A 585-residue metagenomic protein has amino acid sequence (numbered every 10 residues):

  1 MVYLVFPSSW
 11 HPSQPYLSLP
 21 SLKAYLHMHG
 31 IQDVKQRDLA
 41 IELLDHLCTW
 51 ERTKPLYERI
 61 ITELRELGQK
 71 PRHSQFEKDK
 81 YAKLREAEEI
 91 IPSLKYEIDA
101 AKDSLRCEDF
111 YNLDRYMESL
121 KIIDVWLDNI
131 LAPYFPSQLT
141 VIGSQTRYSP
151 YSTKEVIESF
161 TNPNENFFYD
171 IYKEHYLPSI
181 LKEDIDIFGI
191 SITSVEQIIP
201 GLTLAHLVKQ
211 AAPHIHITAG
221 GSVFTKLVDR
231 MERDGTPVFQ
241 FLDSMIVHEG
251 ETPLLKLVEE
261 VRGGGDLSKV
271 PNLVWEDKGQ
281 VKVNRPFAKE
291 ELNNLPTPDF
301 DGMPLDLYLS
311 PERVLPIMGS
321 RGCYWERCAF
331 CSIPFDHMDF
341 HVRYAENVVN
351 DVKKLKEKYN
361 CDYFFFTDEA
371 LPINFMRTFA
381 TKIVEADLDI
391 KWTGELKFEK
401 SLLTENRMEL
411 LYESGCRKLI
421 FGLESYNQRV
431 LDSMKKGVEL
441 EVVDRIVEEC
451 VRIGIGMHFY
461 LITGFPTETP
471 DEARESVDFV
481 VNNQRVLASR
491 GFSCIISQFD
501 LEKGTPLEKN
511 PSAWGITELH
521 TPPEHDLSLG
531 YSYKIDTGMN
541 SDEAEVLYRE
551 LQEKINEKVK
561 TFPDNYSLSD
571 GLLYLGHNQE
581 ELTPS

Functional and structural regions predicted by a protein language model:
M1-P7, L19-L22, H27-M28, L43-V141 (+3 more regions): Radical SAM enzyme core and accessory elements
M1-W10, H214-A219, V349-M457, T463-E468: Conserved SAM/AdoMet-binding glycine-rich loop
S9-R52, E63, G68, F135 (+1 more regions): Glycine-rich beta-alpha loop elements in corrinoid/cobalamin-binding modules across cobalamin-dependent enzymes
L26, L273, C323, V348 (+4 more regions): Conserved, mostly hydrophobic/aromatic
Q36-C48, F224-E232, N374-M376, R429-M434 (+3 more regions): Flexible glycine/acidic-rich beta-alpha junction loops that bind and position SAM and/or redox cofactors in anaerobic
V156-E158, E276-P316: N-terminal [4Fe-4S]-dependent radical SAM core
M231-R233, N406-M408, T467-N482: Catalytic cores of alpha/beta
S310-E346: Canonical Radical SAM [4Fe-4S] cluster-binding loop centered on the CxxxCxxC motif and its immediate flanking residues
